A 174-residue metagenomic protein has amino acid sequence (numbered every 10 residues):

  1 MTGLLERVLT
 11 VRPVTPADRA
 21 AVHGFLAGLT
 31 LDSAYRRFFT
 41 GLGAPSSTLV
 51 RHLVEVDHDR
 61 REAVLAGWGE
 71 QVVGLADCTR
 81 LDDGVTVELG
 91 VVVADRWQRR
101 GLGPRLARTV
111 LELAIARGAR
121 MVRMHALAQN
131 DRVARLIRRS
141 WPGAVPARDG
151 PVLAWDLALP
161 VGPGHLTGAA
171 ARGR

Functional and structural regions predicted by a protein language model:
M1-R174: Long, contiguous binding/interaction regions
